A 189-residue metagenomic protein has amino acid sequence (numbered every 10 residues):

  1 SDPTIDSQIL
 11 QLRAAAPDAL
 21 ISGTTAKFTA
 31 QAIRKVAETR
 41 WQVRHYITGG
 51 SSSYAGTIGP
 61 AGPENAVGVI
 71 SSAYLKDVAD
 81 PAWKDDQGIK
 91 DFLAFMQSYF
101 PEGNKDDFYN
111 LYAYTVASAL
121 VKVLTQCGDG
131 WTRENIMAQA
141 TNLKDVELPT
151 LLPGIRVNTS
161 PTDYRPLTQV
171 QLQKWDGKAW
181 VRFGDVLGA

Functional and structural regions predicted by a protein language model:
S1-P3, T25-A30, S51-A55, L75-A79 (+2 more regions): Solvent-exposed loop/turn segments at secondary-structure junctions within structured extracellular/periplasmic domains
S1-T39, W83: Extracellular/periplasmic Venus flytrap/periplasmic-binding protein
I5-Q8, T25-A32, D85-F92, Y112-V116 (+2 more regions): Stable alpha-helical elements in mature extracytoplasmic
Q11-A15, G23, K35-T39, P60-A61 (+4 more regions): Structured segments of extracytoplasmic/periplasmic soluble domains in secreted or envelope-associated proteins
V36-Y112, V186-G188: Extracellular/periplasmic periplasmic-binding protein-like sensory domains
Y46, L167, K178-V186: Short, well-ordered strand-loop elements centered on a beta-strand within folded domains, enriched for acidic residues
S98, G103-N110, V121-A179: Segments of small-molecule ligand-sensing domains
